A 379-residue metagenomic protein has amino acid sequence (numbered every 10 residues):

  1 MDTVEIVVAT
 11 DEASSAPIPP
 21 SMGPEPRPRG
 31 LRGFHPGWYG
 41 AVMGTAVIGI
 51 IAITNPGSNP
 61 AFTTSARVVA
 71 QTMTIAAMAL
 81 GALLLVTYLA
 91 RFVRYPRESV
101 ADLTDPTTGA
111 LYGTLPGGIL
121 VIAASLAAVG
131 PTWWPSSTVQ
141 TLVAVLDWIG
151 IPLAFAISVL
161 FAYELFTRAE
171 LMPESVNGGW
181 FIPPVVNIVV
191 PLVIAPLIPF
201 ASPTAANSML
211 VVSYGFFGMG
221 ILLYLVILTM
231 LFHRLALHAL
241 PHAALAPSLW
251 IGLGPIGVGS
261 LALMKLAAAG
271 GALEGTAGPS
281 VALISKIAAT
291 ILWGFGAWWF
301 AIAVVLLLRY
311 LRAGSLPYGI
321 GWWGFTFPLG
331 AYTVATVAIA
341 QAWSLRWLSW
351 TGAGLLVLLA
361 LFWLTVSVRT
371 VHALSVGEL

Functional and structural regions predicted by a protein language model:
M1-R32: Short, Lys/Arg-rich, polar N-terminal cytosolic tail immediately upstream of the first transmembrane signal-anchor
M22-T54, A70, T74, P96-A124 (+8 more regions): Juxtamembrane helix-loop boundaries in multi-pass membrane proteins
S58-T64, A201-L210, G270-V281, Y310-G314 (+1 more regions): Extracellular/periplasmic helix-loop-helix junctions in multi-pass membrane proteins
G81-Y95, P152-A162, Y224-L231, W298-L307: Membrane-water interface of transmembrane alpha-helices
A124-L165: A generic, well-ordered mixed alpha/beta core segment in the N-terminal half of proteins
V145, I149, N177-A303: Generic multipass alpha-helical transmembrane bundles of integral membrane proteins
L292-G294, S349-T365: Small-residue-rich transmembrane alpha-helices that serve as helix-helix interface/gating elements in multipass
L306, T370-L379: Terminal cytosolic tails of multi-pass membrane transporters, especially the segment immediately following the final
